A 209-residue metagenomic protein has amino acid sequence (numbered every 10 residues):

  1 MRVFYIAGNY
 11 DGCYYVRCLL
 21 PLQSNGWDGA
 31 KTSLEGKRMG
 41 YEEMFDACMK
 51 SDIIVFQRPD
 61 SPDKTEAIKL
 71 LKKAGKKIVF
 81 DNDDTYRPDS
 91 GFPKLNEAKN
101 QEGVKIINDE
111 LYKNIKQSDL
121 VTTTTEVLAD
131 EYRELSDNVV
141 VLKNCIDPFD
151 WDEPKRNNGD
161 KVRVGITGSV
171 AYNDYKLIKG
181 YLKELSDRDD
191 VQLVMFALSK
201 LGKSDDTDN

Functional and structural regions predicted by a protein language model:
M1-D60, K64: N-terminal pre-catalytic "stem/leader" segment of glycosyltransferase-like enzymes
N9-D28, N144-N209: Conserved catalytic-core segment of nucleotide-activated headgroup transferases in glycan assembly
E43-M49, K69-K73, Y86, N100-L120: Membrane-proximal helix-turn-helix segments that form the acceptor-binding/catalytic region of lipid-linked
I53-V55, V79-D81, T122, G165: Structural motif
F56-A74, N82, R87-D89, Y175-I178: An aromatic- and histidine-rich active-site surface loop
S61, V127-A129, K200-L201: Alpha-helix capping/helix-boundary segments
F80-D109, D160: Acceptor-binding helix/loop patch of EC 2.4 sugar-transfer enzymes, predominantly nucleotide-sugar-dependent
K116-D152, S169: Donor nucleotide-sugar binding/catalytic pocket of nucleotide-sugar-dependent glycosyltransferases
